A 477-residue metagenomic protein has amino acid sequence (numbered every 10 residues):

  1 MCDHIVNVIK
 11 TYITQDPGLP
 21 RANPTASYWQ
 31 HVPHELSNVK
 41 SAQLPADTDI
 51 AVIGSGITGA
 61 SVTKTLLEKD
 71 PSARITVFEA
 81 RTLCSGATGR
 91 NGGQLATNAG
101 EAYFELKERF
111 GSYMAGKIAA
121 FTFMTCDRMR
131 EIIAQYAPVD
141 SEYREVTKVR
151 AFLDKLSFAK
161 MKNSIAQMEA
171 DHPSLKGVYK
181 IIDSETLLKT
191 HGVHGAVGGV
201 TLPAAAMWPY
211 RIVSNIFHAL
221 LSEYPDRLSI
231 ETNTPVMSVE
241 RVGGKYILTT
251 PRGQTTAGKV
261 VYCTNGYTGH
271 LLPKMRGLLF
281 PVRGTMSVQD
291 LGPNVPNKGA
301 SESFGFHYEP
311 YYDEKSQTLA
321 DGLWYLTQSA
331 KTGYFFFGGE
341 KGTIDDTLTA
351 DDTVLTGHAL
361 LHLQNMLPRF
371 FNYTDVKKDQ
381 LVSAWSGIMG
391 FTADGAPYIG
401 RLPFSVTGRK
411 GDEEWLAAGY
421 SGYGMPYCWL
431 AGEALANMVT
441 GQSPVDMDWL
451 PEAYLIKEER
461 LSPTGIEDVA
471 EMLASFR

Functional and structural regions predicted by a protein language model:
C2-D47, T65-E68, Y246, G395-Y398 (+1 more regions): C-terminal lid/capping helical subdomain adjacent to the catalytic/cofactor pocket in oxidative enzymes
Y28, G86-F121: Glycine-rich active-site loop/strand segments that organize a redox cofactor
S41-T58, T76: Beta1/beta-strand and adjacent pyrophosphate-binding region of the FAD-binding site in flavoprotein oxidoreductases
A46-T48, T249-K259: Core beta-strand elements of the Rossmann-like FAD/NAD(P) dinucleotide-binding domain in flavoenzyme oxidoreductases
L67-R90: Glycine-rich FAD pyrophosphate-binding loop
A80, Q135-Y143, V236, Q254-R409: Active-site substrate-recognition segment that forms the wall of the catalytic cavity or substrate channel
L106-N215, A219: Rossmann-like flavin
S184-L187, D226-Y246: A conserved short coil-to-beta-strand element within the FAD-binding core of flavoproteins
